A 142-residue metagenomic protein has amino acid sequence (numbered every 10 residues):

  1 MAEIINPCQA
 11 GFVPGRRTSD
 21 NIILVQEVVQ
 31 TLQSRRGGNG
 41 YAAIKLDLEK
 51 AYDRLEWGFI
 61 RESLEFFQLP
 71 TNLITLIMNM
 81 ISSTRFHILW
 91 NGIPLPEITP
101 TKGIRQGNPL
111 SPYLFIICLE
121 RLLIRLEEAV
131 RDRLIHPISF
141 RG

Functional and structural regions predicted by a protein language model:
M1-G142: Nucleotidyl polymerases of mobile genetic elements and RNA viruses
